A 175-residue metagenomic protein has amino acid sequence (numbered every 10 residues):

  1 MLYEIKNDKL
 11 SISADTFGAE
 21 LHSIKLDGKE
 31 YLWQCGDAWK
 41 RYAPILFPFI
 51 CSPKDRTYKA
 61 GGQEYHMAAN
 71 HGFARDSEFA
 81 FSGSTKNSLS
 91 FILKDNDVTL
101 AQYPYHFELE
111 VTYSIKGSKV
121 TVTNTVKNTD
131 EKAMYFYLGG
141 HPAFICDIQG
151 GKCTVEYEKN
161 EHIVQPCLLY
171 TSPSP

Functional and structural regions predicted by a protein language model:
M1-A60, E64-A69: Beta-strand-rich N-terminal accessory domains
Y3, L21, L89, V120-V122: Hydrophobic residues embedded in beta-strands of well-ordered beta-sheets
I5, D95-D147: Acidic, contiguous internal or C-terminal segments within carbohydrate-active enzymes that form a structured patch used
K6-D8, G18, S52, F73-R75 (+3 more regions): Residues that act as N-cap/strand-start positions at coil-to-secondary-structure junctions
L10-A14, V111-Y113, V155: Broad, structure-driven detector of short, well-ordered beta-strand segments within folded domains
A68-K116: Extended, loop-rich substrate-binding clefts of extracytoplasmic carbohydrate-active enzymes
A143-L169: A contiguous pocket-lining binding segment that forms or flanks enzyme active sites
Y170-P175: Conserved small/polar residues in nucleotide/adenosyl-binding loops
